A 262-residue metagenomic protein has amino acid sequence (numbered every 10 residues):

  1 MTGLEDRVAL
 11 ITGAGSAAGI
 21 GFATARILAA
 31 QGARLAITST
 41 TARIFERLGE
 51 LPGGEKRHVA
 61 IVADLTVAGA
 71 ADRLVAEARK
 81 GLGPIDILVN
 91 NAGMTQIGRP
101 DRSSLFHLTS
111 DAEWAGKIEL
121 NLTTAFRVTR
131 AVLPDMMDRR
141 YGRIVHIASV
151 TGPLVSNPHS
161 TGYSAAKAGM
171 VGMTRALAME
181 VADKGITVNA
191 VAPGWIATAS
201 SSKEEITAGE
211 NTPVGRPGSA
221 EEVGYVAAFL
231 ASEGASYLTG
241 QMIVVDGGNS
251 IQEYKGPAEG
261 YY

Functional and structural regions predicted by a protein language model:
G3-A36: Canonical Rossmann dinucleotide-binding motif of NAD(H)/NADP(H)-dependent dehydrogenases/reductases, specifically
G15-A17, T95-G98, L108-D111, V145-G169 (+1 more regions): Catalytic loop of short-chain dehydrogenase/reductase
V62-L74, D111, E221-E222: The beta1-alpha1 cofactor-binding region of Rossmann-like NAD(H)/NADP(H)-dependent oxidoreductases
D72, T95-A115, P158-G162, S200-S202 (+1 more regions): Conserved mid-core segment of classical short-chain dehydrogenase/reductases
A76, L120-D138, A178-M179, D183 (+1 more regions): Amphipathic alpha-helical dimer-interface segment in Rossmann-like NAD(P)H-dependent oxidoreductases
M94, H107-F126, M137, Y141 (+3 more regions): Catalytic Tyr-X3-Lys loop
D183, A190, T207-L238, V245-G247: C-terminal helical subdomain
T239-Y262: Short C-terminal tail/terminal secondary-structure segment of NAD(P)H-dependent dehydrogenase/reductase domains
